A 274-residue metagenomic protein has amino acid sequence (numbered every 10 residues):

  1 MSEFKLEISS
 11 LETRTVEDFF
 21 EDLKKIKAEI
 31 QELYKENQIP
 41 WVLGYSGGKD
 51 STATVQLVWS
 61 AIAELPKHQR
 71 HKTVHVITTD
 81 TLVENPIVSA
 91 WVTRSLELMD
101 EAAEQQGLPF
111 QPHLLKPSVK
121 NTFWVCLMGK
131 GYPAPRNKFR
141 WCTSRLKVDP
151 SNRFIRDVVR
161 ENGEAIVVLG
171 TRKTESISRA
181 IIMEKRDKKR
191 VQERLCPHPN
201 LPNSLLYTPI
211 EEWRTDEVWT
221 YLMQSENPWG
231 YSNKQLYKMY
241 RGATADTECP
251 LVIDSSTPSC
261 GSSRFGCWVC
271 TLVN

Functional and structural regions predicted by a protein language model:
M1-V42, K49-N274: Nucleotide-activated chemistry modules centered on ATP-dependent adenylation/adenylyltransferase
